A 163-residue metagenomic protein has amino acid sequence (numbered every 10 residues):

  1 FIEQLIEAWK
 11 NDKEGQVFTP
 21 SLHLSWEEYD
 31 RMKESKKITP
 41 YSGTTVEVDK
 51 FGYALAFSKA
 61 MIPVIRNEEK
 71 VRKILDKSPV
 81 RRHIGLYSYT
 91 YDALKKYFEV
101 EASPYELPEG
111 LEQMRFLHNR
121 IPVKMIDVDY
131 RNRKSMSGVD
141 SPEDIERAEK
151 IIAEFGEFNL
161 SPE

Functional and structural regions predicted by a protein language model:
F1-V100: Conserved core of the sugar-phosphate nucleotidyltransferase
F57, V71-E163: Conserved alpha/beta core of the MobA/IspD/sugar-nucleotide pyrophosphorylase nucleotidyltransferase superfamily
